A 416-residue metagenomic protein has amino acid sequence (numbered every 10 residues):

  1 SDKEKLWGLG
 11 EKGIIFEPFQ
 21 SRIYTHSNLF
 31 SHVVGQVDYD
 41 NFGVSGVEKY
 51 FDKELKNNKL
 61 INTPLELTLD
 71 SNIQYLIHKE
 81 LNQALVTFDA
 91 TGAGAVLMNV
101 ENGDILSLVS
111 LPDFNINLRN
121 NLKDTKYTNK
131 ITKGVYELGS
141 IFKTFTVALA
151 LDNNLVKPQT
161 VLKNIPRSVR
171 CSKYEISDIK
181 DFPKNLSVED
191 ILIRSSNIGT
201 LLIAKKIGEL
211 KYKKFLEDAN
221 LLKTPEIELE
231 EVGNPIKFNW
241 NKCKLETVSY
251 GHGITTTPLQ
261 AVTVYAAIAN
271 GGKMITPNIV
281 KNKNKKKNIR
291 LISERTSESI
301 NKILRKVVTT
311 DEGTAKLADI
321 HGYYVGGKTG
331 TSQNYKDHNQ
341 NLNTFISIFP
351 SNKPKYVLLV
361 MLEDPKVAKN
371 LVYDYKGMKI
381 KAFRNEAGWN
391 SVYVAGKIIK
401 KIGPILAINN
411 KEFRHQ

Functional and structural regions predicted by a protein language model:
S1-N62, L359-V360, K369-Y373, M378 (+1 more regions): Small/polar-residue-rich segments within soluble enzyme cores
H32, Y39-Y50, T91-V109, Y212: Carboxylate/His-rich catalytic cores and anion/metal-binding grooves
V34, D38, D52, K56 (+5 more regions): Amphipathic, well-packed alpha-helical segments that form the structural scaffold of globular domains
L55-A93, E101: Conserved, well-ordered alpha-helix/loop/beta-strand core segments that scaffold catalytic motifs
I77, I191, A395: A helicase ATPase "motif cassette" and its flanking acidic/Ser/Thr-rich regulatory loops
E80-F88, D113, N154, V308 (+1 more regions): Structural motif corresponding to the C-terminal cap of alpha-helices
A95, N99-S140, F145-M378, A382 (+3 more regions): Beta-lactam-recognizing serine transpeptidase/beta-lactamase-like catalytic domain environment
A382, K400-Q416: Gram-negative outer-membrane assembly/targeting C-terminal domains
